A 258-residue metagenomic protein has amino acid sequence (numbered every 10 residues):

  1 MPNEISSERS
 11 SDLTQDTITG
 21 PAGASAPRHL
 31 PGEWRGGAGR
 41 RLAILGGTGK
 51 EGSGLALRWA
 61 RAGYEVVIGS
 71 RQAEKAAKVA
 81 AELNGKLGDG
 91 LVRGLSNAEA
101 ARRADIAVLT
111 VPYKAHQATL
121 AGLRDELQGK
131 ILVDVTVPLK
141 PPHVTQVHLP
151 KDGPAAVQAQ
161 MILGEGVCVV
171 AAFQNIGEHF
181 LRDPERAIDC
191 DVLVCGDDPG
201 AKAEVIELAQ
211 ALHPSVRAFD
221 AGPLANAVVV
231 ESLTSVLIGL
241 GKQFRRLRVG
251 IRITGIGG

Functional and structural regions predicted by a protein language model:
P2, T19-E82, G250: NAD(P)+-binding Rossmann beta1-loop-alpha1 motif at the extreme N-terminus of oxidoreductases
R35-A38, L127, A187: Short, flexible coil/linker segments at domain boundaries that flank nucleotide/cofactor-interacting
K86-R93, E165-C168, P214-V216: A short helix-to-beta-strand connector/capping loop
L87-L91, L95-I131, V135-H143: Rossmann-like NAD(P)-binding element
T136-P184: Rossmann-fold NAD(P)-binding glycine/threonine-rich loop
C190-G258: Active-site-lining helix/loop region of Rossmann-like oxidoreductase modules
